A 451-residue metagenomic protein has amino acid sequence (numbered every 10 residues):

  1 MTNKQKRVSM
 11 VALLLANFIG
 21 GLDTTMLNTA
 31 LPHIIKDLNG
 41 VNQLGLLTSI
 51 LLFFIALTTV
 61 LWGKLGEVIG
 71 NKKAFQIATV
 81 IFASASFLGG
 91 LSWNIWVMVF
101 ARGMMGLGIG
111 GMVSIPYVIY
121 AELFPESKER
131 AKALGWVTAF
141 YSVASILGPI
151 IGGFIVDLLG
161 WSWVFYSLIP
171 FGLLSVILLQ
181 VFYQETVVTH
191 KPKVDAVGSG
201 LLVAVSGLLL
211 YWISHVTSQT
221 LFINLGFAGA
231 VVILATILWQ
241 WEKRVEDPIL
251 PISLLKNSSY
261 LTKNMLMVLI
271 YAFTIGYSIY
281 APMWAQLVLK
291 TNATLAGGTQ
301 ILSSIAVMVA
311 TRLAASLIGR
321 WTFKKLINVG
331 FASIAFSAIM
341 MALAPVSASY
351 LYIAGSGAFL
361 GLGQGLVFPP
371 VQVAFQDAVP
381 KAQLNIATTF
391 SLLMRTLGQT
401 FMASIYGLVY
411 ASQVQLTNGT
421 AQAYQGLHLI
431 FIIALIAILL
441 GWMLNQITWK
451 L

Functional and structural regions predicted by a protein language model:
R7-L22, L27-T29, A85, L158-L159 (+3 more regions): 12-transmembrane solute porter fold
N17-G20, T48-L51, I55, F82 (+10 more regions): Structural signature of transmembrane alpha-helices in multi-pass secondary transporters
N28, S114, W136, Y141-G153 (+4 more regions): Glycine/proline-centered helix-kink
A30-A56, T294-L295: Extracellular/periplasmic helix-loop-helix junction of adjacent transmembrane segments in MFS-like secondary
D37-N39, G70, L91-V97, L159-G160 (+3 more regions): Helix-breaking motifs and short loop linkers at transmembrane-helix boundaries and internal kinks in secondary membrane
S49-G63, V113-V118, I301-A314: Central cavity-lining transmembrane alpha-helices of secondary-active solute carriers, predominantly the Major
V60-A196: Helix-loop-helix hairpins in multi-pass membrane proteins, especially solute transporters
D157-L266, I270, G298-T299, L435: Hydrophobic transmembrane-helix bundles of small-molecule transporters
